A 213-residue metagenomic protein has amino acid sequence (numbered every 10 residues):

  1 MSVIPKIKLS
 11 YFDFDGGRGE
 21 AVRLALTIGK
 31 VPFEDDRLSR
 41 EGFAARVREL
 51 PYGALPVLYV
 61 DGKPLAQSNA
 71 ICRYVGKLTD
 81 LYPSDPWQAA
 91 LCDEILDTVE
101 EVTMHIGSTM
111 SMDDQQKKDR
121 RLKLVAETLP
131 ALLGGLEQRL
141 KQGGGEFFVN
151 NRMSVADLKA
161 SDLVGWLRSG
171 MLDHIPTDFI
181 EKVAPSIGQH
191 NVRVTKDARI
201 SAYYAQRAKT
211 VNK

Functional and structural regions predicted by a protein language model:
S2-G134, Q142, F148, R152: GST-like domain detector, emphasizing the conserved glutathione-binding G-site in the N-terminal thioredoxin-like
S2-I4, R193-K213: C-terminal helix/juxtamembrane-tail motif
C92, F148-P176, E181, S186-G188 (+2 more regions): GST superfamily/GST-like fold recognition
I95-T98, T109, S161, Q206-T210: Short acidic/histidine-centered micro-motifs embedded in hydrophobic/aromatic stretches that mark compact functional
E100, L133-E137, G188-N191, T195: Structural signal for well-ordered, non-membrane alpha-helices
T103-M110, W166, M171, A202: Short amphipathic alpha-helical interaction/hinge segments
